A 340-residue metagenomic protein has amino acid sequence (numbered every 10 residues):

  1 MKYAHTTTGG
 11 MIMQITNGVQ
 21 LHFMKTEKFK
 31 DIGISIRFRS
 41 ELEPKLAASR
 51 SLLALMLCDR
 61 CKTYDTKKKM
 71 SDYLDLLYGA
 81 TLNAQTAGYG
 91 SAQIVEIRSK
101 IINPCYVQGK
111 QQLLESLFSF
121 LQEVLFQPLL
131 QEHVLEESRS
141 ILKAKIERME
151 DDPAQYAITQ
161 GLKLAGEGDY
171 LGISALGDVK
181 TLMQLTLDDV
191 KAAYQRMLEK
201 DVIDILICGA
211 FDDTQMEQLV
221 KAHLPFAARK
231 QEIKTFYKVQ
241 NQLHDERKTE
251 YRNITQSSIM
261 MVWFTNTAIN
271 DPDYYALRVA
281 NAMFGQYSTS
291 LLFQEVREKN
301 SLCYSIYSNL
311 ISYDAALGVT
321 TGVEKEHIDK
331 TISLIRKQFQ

Functional and structural regions predicted by a protein language model:
A4-T6: Short hydrophobic alpha-helical segments enriched in small aliphatic residues
G9-G33: N- or domain-start disorder-to-order transition segments that initiate the globular core
K30-R50, K68-F120, Q155-K180, D204-C208 (+3 more regions): M16 family metallopeptidases and their MPP-like homologs
S51-R60: Active-site SXXK
S71, F120, Q127-E147, K234-N241 (+1 more regions): Acidic/histidine-enriched alpha-helical segments
L171, A175, K180-T181, E199-A268: An aromatic/glycine/proline-enriched structural segment found at the starts of mature extracellular/organellar domains
N266-Q286: A conserved active-site cap/scaffold subdomain adjacent to cofactor or substrate pockets
